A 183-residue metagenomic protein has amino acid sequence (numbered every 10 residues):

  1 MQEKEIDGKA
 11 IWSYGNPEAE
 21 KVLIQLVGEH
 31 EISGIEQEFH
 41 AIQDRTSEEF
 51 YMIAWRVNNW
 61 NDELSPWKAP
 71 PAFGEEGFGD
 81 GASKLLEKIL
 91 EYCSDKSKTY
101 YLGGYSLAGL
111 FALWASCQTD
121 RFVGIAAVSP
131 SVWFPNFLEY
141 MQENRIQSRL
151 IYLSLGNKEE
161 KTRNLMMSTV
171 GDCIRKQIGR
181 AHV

Functional and structural regions predicted by a protein language model:
D7-W12, N16-Y92: Serine-hydrolase catalytic machinery in alpha/beta-hydrolase-like enzymes
A19-K21, E49, S97-T99, F122 (+1 more regions): A general structural motif
I24-G28, S129, L155: The conserved beta1-alpha1 loop
G103-A108, A112: Gly/Ala-rich beta-loop-alpha elbow adjacent to hydrolase catalytic centers
W114-Q118: Active-site signature of alpha/beta-hydrolase-fold catalytic machinery across serine- and Asp/Cys-nucleophile hydrolases
R121-W133: A conserved short beta-strand
S131-R180: The feature captures the conserved acid-bearing segment of alpha/beta-hydrolase catalytic domains
